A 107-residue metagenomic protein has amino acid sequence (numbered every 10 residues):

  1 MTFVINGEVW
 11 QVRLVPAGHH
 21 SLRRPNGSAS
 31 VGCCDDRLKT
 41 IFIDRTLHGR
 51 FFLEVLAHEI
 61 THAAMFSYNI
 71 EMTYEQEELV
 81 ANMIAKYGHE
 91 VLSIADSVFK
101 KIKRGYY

Functional and structural regions predicted by a protein language model:
M1-F51, S67-Y107: Metalloprotease/metallohydrolase-associated module, dominated by Zn2+-dependent proteases
E54-F66: Active-site recognition of the HExxH zinc-binding catalytic motif
